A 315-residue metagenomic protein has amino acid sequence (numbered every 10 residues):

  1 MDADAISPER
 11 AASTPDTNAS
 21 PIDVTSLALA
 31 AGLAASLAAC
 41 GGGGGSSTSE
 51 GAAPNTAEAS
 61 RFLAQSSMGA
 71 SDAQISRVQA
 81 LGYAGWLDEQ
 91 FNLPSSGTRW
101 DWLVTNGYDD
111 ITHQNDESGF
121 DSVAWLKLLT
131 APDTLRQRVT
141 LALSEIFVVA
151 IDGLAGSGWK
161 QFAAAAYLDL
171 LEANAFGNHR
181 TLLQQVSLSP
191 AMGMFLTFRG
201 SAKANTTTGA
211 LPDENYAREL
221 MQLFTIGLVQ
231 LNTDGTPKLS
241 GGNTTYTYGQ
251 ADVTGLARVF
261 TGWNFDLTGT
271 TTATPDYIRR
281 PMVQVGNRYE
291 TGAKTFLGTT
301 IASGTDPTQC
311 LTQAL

Functional and structural regions predicted by a protein language model:
M1-A38: Sec-dependent bacterial lipoprotein signal peptides
A31-A53: Bacterial Sec-dependent N-terminal signal peptides
E50-S96: N-terminal mature-domain "stem" immediately C-terminal to a signal peptide or N-terminal signal-anchor/transmembrane
Q79, F91, W102-Y108, E117-W125 (+1 more regions): Active-site substrate-binding loop specific to GH73 endo-beta-N-acetylglucosaminidase modules in bacterial autolysins
G119-F120, T130-R138: Amphipathic interfacial helices
D133-R136, F147-D152: Short, contiguous, well-structured surface segments enriched in hydrophobic/aromatic residues
